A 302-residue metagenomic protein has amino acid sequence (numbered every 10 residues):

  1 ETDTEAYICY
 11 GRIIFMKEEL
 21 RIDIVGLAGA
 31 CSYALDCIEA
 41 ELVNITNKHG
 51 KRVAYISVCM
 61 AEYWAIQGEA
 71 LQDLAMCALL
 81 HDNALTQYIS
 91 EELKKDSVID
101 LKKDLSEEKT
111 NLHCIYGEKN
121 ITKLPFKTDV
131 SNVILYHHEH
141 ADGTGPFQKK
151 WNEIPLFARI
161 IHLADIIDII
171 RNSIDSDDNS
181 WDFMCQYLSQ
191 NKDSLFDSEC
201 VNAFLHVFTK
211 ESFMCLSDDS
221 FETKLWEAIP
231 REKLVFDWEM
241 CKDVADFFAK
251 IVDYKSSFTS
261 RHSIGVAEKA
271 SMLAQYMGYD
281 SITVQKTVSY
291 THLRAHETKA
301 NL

Functional and structural regions predicted by a protein language model:
E1-F15: Short, Lys/Arg-enriched N-terminal segments with co-localized hydrophobic residues within the first ~10-30 amino acids
K17-E18, L74-A78, I121-H162, S176-D177 (+2 more regions): Histidine/acidic-rich helix-loop-helix segments that form or flank divalent-metal centers in metalloenzyme catalytic
I24, E39, L80, F157 (+2 more regions): Signal-transmission coiled-coils
A30-H49, K95-L101, A245-R261: Active-site flanking loop/helix segments enriched in acidic
V43-L74, E139, G145-E153, S256-T287: Alpha-helical phosphate/pyrophosphate-handling elements in metalloenzyme active cores
R52-A61, H113-I121, S180-K192, F196 (+1 more regions): An active-site-proximal "capping" alpha-helix that borders the catalytic cofactor pocket
R159-R171: Conserved beta-strand-loop-short alpha-helix elements that form and flank the Mn2+/Mg2+-coordinating active site
T291-T298: Conserved small/polar residues in nucleotide/adenosyl-binding loops
